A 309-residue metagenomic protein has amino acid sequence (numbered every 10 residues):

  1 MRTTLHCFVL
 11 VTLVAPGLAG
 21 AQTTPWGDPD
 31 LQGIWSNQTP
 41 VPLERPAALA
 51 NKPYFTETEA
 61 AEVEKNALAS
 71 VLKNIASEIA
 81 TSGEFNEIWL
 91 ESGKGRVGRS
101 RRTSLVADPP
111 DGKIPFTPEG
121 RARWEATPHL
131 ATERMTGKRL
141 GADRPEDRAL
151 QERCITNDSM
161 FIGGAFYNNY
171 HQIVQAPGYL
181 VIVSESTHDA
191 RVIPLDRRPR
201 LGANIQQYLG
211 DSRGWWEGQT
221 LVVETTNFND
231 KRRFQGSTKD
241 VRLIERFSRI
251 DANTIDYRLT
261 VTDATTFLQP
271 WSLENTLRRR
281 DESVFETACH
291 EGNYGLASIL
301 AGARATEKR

Functional and structural regions predicted by a protein language model:
M1-T3: N-terminal secretory signal peptides that target proteins for export/translocation
H6-G17: Bacterial N-terminal signal peptides
G20-R309: PEST-like low-complexity, intrinsically disordered acidic/proline/serine-rich tracts that flank trafficking/processing
